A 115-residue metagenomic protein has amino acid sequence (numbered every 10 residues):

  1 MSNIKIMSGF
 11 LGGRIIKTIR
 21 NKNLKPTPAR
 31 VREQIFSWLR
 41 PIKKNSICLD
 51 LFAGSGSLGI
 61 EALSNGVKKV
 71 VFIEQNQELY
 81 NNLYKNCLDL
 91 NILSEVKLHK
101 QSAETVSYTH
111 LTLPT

Functional and structural regions predicted by a protein language model:
M1-I47: S-adenosyl-L-methionine
K17, N21, S64-V67, T109: Ubiquitous "structural anchor" signal
S46-L49, A53-S55, S64-T105: SAM cofactor-binding core of SAM-dependent methyltransferases, primarily the Rossmann-like beta-alpha-beta module
T109-T115: Conserved small/polar residues in nucleotide/adenosyl-binding loops
